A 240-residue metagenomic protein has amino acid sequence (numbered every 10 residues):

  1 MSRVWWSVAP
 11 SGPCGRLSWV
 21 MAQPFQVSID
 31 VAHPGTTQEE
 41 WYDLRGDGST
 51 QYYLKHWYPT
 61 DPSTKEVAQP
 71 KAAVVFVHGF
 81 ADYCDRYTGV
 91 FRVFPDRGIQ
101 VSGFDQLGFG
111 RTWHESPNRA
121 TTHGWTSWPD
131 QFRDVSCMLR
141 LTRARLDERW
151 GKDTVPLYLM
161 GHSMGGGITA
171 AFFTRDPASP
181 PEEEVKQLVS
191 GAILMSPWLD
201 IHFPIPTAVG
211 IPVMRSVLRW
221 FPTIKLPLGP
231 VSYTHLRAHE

Functional and structural regions predicted by a protein language model:
M1-S2, T234-E240: Conserved small/polar residues in nucleotide/adenosyl-binding loops
R3-G46, Y52-Y58: An N-terminal hydrophobic leader/cap segment in hydrolases
T60-A73: Proline/glycine-enriched tight loop/beta-turn segments at coil->beta junctions that connect or precede beta-strands
G79-D82: Active-site glycine-rich loops that stabilize anionic/oxyanionic intermediates across multiple enzyme folds
P95-E115: Conserved alpha/beta-hydrolase
G124-A144: Alpha/beta-hydrolase active-site loop
W150-H162: Alpha/beta-hydrolase fold nucleophile elbow
M164-R237: Alpha/beta-hydrolase-fold enzymes
